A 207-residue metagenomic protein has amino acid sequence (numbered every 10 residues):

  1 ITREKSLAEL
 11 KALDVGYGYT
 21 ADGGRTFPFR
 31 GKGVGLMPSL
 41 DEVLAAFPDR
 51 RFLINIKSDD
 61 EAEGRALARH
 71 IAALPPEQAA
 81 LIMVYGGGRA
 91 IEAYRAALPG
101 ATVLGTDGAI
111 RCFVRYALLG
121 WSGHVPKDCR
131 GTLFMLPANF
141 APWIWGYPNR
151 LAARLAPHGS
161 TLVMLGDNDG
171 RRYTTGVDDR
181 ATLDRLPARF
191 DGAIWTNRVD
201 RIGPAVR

Functional and structural regions predicted by a protein language model:
I1, T106-V114, D167-D169: Short, acidic/turn-prone active-site loops that include or flank metal/cofactor- and phosphate-binding residues
I1-E92, A97, G123-T161, D167-N168: Metal-dependent phosphodiesterase/phospholipase catalytic core, i.e., the His/Asp/Glu-rich active-site region
E77-I82, G100-R111: Short hydrophobic/aromatic-enriched beta-strand-loop microsegments
G86-E92, A109-I110, N197-D200: Short, polar loop motifs at secondary-structure junctions
C112-W121, T174: Short, charged, surface-exposed secondary-structure boundary motifs
L162-G166, A193-N197: Conserved active-site loop/cleft motifs that coordinate metal ions or position small ligands
V177-F190, A205: Catalytic cores of alpha/beta
P187, T196-R207: C-terminal helical cap(s) of enzyme catalytic domains, especially alpha/beta-barrels
